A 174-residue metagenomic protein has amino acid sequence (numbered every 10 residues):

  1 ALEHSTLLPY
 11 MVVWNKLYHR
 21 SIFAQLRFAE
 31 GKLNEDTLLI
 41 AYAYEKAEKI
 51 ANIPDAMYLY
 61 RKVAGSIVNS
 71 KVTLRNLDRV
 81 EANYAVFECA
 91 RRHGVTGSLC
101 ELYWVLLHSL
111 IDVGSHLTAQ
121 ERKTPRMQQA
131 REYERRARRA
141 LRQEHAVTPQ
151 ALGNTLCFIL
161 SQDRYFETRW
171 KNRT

Functional and structural regions predicted by a protein language model:
A1-A51, G65-L74: Donor-binding/catalytic cores of nucleotide-activated saccharide and glycerol-phosphate transferases/polymerases
K32, T37, E48-Y84, T96 (+1 more regions): Nucleotide-sugar-dependent glycosyltransferase catalytic core
E45, Y84-E88, D112-H116: Short glycine/serine- and small hydrophobic-enriched flexible loop segments
R79-E88, Y133-L141: Amphipathic alpha-helices of TPR/Sel1-like and other helical repeat/solenoid scaffolds
C89-H93, E144: Solvent-exposed amphipathic alpha-helical surface segments
R92-C100: Flexible helix-coil transition and linker loops at the boundaries of alpha-helical arrays
E101-S115: Amphipathic alpha-helical repeat scaffolds of TPR domains
A119-T174: Membrane-interface aromatic/basic loop that binds lipid-linked glycans or pyrophosphate carriers, typified by
